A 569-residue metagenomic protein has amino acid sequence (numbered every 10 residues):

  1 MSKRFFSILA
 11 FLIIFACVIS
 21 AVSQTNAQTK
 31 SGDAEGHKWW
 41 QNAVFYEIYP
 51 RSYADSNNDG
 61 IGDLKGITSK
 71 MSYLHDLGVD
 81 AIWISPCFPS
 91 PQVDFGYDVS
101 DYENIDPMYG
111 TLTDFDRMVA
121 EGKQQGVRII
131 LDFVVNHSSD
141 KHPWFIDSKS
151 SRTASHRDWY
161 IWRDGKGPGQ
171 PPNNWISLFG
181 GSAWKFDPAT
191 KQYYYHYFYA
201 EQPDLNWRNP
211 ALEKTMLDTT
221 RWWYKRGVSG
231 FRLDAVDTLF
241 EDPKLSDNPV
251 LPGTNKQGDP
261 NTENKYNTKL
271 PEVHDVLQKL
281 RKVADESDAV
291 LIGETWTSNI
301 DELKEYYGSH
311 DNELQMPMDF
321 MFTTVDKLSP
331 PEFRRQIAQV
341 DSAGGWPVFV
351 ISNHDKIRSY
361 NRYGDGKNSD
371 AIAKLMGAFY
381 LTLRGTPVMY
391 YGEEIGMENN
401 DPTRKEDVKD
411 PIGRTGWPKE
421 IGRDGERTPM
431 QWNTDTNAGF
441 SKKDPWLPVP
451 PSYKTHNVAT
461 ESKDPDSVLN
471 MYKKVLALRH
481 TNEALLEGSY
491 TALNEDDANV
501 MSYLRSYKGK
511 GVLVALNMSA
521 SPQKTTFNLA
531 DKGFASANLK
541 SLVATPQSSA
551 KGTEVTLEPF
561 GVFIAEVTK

Functional and structural regions predicted by a protein language model:
M1-A10: Bacterial N-terminal signal peptides that target proteins for export
L9-S20: Bacterial N-terminal signal peptides
Q28-R221, K225, T238-S298, S309 (+1 more regions): Acidic/aromatic-lined carbohydrate-recognition and catalytic surfaces of CAZymes acting on diverse glycans
W40, K244, N248-Y266, H274-A284 (+6 more regions): Loop/helix patches that line or flank the sugar-binding groove of alpha-linked glycan CAZymes
I146-Q192, V325-S342, G413-P451: Core domains of carbohydrate- and sulfate-ester-processing enzymes
L529-A544: Solvent-exposed beta-hairpin/edge-strand motifs
K551-K569: C-terminal beta-strand-rich structural cap/linker in extracellular carbohydrate-active enzymes
